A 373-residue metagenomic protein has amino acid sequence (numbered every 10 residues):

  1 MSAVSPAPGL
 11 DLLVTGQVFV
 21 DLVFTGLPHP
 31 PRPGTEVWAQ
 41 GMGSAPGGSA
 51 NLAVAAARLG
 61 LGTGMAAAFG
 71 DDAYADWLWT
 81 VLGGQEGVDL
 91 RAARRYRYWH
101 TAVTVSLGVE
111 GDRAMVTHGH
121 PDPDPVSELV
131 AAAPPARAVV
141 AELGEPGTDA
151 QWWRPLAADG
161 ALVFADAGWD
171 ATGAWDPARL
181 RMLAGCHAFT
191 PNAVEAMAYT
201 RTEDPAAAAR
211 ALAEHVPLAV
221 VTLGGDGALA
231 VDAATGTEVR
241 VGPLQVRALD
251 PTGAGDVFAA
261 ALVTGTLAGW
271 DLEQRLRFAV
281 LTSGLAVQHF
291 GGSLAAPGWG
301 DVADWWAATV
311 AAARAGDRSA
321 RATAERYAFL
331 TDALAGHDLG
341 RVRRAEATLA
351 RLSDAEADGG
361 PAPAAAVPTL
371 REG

Functional and structural regions predicted by a protein language model:
M1-L12, P205-G373: Conserved phosphate-binding/catalytic region of the ribokinase-like
L10, V20, H29-G43, R58-A138 (+2 more regions): Conserved N-terminal subdomain of the carbohydrate kinase-like
F19-P33, A230-R240: Acidic-glycine-rich active-site phosphate/pyrophosphate-binding loop
S49-R58, W153: Histidine-anchored nucleotide/phosphate-binding helix
T63, L90, V163-F164, A219: Hydrophobic beta-strand scaffold residues
D122-V130, G147-T148, D170-P177: Active-site glycine-rich loop that binds ribose-phosphate moieties when present
V140-P146, A167: Catalytic beta/alpha-barrel core
W153, A157-L162, G168-R240: Conserved phosphate/ATP/ADP-binding segment of small-molecule kinases
